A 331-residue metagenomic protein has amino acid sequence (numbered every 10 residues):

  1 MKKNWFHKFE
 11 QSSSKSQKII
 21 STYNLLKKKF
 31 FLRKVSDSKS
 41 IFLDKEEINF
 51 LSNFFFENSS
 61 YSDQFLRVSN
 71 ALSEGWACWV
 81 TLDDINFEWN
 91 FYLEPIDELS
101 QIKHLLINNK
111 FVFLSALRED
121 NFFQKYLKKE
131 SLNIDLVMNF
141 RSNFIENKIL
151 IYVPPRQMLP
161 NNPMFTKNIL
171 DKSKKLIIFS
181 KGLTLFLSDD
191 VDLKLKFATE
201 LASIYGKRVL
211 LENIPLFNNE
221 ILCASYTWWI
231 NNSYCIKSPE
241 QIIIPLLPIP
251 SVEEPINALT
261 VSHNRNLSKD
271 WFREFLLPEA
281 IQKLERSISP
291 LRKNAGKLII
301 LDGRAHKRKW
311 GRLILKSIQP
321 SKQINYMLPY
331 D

Functional and structural regions predicted by a protein language model:
M1-L201, R304-L313, I324-D331: Conserved coupling segment at the C-terminus of the helicase ATP-binding
E98-K103, D171-K175, L211, W229-N232 (+1 more regions): Generic recognition of flexible, low-complexity loop/linker segments
I107, E130, Y205, K237-S238 (+2 more regions): Short, structured coil segments at secondary-structure junctions
L114, L187-D189, E212, I244-P245 (+1 more regions): Generic beta-strand/beta-sheet core signal
K128-K129, T199-G206, L216, Y234-E240: Short, surface-exposed basic-aromatic patches at helix termini and helix-loop junctions that form
V137-S142, N213-P215, Y226-T227, L246-P250 (+1 more regions): Short, acidic/turn-prone active-site loops that include or flank metal/cofactor- and phosphate-binding residues
Q157-M158, N218-K309: Conserved RecA-like P-loop NTPase helicase motor core
S188-D192, R208-N218, C223-N231: Conserved helicase motor
